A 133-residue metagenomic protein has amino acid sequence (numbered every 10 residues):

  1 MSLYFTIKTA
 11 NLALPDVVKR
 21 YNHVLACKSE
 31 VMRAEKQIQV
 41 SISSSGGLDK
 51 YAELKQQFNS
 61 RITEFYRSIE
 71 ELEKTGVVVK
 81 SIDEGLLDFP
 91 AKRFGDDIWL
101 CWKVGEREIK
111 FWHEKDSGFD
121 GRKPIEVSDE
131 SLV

Functional and structural regions predicted by a protein language model:
M1-S2, V18, K55, I62 (+3 more regions): Generic intrinsically disordered, low-complexity segments enriched for polar/acidic and small residues
M1-S41: Long, hydrophobic N-terminal alpha-helical segment
L3-T6, A13, R20, G47 (+2 more regions): Amphipathic alpha-helical coiled-coil segments and their boundaries
R20, C27, A34, S41 (+3 more regions): Amphipathic coiled-coil alpha-helices
R33, Q37-V40, S44-G47, K74 (+1 more regions): Heptad-repeat coiled-coil alpha-helices
E71-V133: Glycine-rich, aromatic-bearing surface loops/beta-hairpins
